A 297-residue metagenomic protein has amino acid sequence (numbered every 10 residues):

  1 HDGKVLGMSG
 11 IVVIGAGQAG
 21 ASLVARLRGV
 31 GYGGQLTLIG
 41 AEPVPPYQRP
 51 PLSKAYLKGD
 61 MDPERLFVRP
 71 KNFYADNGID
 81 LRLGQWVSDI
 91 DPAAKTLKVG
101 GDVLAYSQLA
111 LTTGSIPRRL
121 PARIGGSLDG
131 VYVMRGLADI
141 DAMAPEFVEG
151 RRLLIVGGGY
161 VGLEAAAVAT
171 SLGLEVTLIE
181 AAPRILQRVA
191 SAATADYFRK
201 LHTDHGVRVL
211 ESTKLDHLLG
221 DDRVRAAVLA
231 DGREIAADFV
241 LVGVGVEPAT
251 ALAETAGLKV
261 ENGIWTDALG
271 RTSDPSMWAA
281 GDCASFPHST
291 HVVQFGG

Functional and structural regions predicted by a protein language model:
H1-G7: Short, Lys/Arg-enriched N-terminal segments with co-localized hydrophobic residues within the first ~10-30 amino acids
G7-G17, G150-G159: Beta1/beta-strand and adjacent pyrophosphate-binding region of the FAD-binding site in flavoprotein oxidoreductases
M8-D80, A166-A193: Beta1-alpha1 glycine-rich phosphate/pyrophosphate-binding loop at the start of Rossmann-like nucleotide-binding domains
Q18, P43, S115-P117, A138 (+3 more regions): Residue-level detector of alpha-helix initiation sites
G33-Q35, L81-K98, L104, L172-T266: A Rossmann-like FAD-binding core segment of flavoenzymes
V99, L111-T112, I155, L229 (+2 more regions): Redox-cofactor binding/interface segments in oxidoreductases and associated redox assembly factors
T113-L172: Glycine-rich dinucleotide-binding loop and its adjacent helix/turn
S127-V148, D222-V228, E234-G297: FAD-site-proximal beta/loop scaffold in flavoenzymes
